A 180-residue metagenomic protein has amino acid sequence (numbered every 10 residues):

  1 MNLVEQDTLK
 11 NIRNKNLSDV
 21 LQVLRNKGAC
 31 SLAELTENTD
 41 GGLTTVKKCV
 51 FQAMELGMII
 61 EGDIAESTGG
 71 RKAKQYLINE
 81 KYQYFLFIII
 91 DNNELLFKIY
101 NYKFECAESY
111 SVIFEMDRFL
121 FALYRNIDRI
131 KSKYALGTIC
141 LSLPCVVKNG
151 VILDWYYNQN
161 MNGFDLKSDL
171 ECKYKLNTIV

Functional and structural regions predicted by a protein language model:
M1-S31, T36-E37: Extreme N-terminal segment that seeds HTH/winged-HTH DNA-binding domains in transcriptional regulators
C30, D40-G41, L176: The short coil/loop that forms the "turn" connecting the two helices of the helix-turn-helix
A33, L43-T44: Key DNA-contact positions within bacterial/archaeal DNA-binding proteins
E37, M54-E55: Alpha-helical residues within the helix-turn-helix
G57-I64: A short, conserved structural fragment
G70-A107: Gly/Thr-rich phosphate-binding beta-strand-loop-beta motif of the actin/hexokinase/Hsp70
M116-Y124, A135-V180: Glycine-rich phosphate-binding loop and adjoining helix at the ATP-binding site of ATP-dependent phosphoryl-transfer
